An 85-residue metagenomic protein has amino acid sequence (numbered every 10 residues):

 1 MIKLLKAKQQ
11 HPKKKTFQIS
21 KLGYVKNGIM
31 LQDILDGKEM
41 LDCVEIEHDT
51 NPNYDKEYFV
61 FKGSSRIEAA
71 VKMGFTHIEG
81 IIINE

Functional and structural regions predicted by a protein language model:
M1-N84: Short, charged/polar connector segments at secondary-structure boundaries
